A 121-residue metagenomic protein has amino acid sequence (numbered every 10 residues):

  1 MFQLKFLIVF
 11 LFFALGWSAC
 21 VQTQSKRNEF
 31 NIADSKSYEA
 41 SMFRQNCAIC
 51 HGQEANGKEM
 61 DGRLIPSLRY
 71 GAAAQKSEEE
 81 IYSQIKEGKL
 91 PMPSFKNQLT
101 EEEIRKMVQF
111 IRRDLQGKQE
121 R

Functional and structural regions predicted by a protein language model:
M1-C20: Sec-dependent bacterial lipoprotein signal peptides
C20-M42, K58, R121: Electrostatic cytochrome c docking/interface patches
V21, R69, P93-K96: Residue-level detector of conserved, well-ordered beta-strand and adjacent loop positions that form binding/recognition
F30, A40, G52-S83: Gly/Gly-Pro-rich "capping" loops immediately C-terminal to redox-active cysteine motifs in periplasmic/lumenal
E39, F43-Q53, M107, I111: The canonical Cys-X-X-Cys-His
A48, P66, P93: Cys/His/Pro-rich metal-binding microdomains
E78-F95: Short Fe-S-cluster ligation motifs
K96-R121: C-terminal capping alpha-helices of c-type cytochrome domains
